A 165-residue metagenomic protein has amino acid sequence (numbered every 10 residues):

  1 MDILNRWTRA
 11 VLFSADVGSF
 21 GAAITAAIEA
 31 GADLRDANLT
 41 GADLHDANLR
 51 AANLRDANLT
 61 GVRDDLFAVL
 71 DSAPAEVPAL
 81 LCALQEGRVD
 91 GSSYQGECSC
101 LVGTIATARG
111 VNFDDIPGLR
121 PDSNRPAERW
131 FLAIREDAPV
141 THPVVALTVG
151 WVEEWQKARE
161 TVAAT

Functional and structural regions predicted by a protein language model:
M1-H45, E154-T165: Extended, small-residue-rich solenoid/repeat segments and analogous flexible loops that form exposed scaffolds
S19, D90, E97-C98: Long, helix-rich interaction regions
A52-Y94: Leucine-rich solenoid repeat scaffolds
A68-A75, G96-S99, G118-R125, R129 (+2 more regions): Alpha-helix boundary/N-cap detector
Q95-A108: Active-site nucleophilic cysteine motif
T107-L119: Short helix-capping/linker segments at secondary-structure and domain boundaries
S123-T165: Amphipathic alpha-helical binding modules
